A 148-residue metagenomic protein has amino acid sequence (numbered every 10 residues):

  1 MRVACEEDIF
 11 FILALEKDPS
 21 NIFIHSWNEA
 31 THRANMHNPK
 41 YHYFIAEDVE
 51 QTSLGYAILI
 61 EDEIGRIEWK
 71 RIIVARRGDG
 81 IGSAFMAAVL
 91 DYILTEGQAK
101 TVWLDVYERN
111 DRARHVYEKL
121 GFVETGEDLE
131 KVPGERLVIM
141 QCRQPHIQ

Functional and structural regions predicted by a protein language model:
V3-R77, S83, Y92, E96 (+1 more regions): Acetyl-CoA-dependent GNAT
S26, A46, W103-L104, E127: Residue-level detector of family-conserved "landmark" positions at structurally sensitive sites
T31, A88, R112: Short Gly/charged-rich anion-binding patches and loops
E68, I73, W103-D105, I139: Conserved beta-strand segments that form the floor/walls of ligand-binding pockets within enzyme and binding domains
D79-Y92, H115-K119: Conserved acetyl-CoA-binding loop-helix of GNAT-fold acetyltransferases
V89, L94-W103: Short, positively charged, low-complexity/disordered linker segments
K100, Y107-R114, K119-Q148: C-terminal "cap" of GNAT-fold acetyltransferases
